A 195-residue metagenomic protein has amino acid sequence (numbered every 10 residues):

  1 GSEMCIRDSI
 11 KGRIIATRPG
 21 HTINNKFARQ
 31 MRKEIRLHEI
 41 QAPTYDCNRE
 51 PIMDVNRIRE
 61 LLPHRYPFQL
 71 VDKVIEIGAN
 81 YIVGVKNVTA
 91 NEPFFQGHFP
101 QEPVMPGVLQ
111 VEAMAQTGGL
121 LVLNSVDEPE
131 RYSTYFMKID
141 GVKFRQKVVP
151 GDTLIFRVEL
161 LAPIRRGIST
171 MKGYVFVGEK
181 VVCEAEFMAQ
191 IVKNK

Functional and structural regions predicted by a protein language model:
M4-I6: Short, small-residue-biased leader/transition segments that mark boundaries at the very start of proteins
S9-I14, P43-I52, G118-I155, V182 (+1 more regions): Hydrophobic beta-strand-centered segment that forms part of the acyl-chain substrate-binding groove
G12, G84, F156-R157, M171-G173 (+1 more regions): Hydrophobic residues positioned within well-ordered beta-strands of beta-sheet architectures
R13-A42: Long, highly charged low-complexity segments enriched in Glu/Asp and Lys/Arg with interspersed Ser/Thr
I40-V104, R131-S133, V148-V149, L161-R165 (+3 more regions): Non-catalytic linker/capping segments at the edges of enzyme domains
L70-K73, K138, K143, R157-E159 (+2 more regions): Residues located in well-ordered beta-strands
